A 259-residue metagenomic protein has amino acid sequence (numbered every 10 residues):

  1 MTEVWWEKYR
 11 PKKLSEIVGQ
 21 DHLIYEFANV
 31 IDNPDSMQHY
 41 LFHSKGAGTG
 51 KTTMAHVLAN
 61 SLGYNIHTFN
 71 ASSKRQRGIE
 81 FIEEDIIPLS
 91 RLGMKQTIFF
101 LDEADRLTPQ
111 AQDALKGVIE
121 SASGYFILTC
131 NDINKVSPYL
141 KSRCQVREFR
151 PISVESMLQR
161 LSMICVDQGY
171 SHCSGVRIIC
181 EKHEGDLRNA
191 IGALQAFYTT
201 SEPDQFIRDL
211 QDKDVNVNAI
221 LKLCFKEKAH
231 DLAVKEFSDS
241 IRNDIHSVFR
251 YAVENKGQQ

Functional and structural regions predicted by a protein language model:
M1-R150, E155-S156, S162, V166 (+3 more regions): P-loop/Walker A NTP-binding region and its immediately flanking N-terminal helices in P-loop NTPase folds
S36, E155, S162-Q259: AAA+ P-loop NTPase domains with strong preference for DNA replication initiators and clamp-loader complexes
